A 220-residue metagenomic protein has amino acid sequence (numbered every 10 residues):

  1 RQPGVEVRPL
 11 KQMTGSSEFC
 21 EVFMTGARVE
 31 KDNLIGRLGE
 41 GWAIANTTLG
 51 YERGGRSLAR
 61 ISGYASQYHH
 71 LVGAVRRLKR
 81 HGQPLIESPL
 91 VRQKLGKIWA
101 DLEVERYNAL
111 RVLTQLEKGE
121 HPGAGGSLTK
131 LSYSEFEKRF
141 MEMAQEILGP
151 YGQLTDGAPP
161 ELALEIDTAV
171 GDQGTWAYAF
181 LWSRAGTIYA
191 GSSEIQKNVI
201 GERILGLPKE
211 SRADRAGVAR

Functional and structural regions predicted by a protein language model:
R1-R76, R80, E202, G206-R220: FAD-binding core of flavoproteins
E6, E21-F23, V104, W182 (+2 more regions): Structured core elements
F19, F23, W42-I44, Y107-L110 (+3 more regions): Tryptophan-centric aromatic hotspots in well-structured domains and transmembrane helices
F19, G39, Y68, G123 (+2 more regions): Active-site lining segments that contact anionic ligands and/or coordinate catalytic metals
G41-S57, Y151-R220: Glycine-rich phosphate/cofactor-binding loops in nucleotide/flavin-utilizing enzymes
R56-E120, S127-M143: Extended amphipathic alpha-helical segments enriched in small hydrophobics
M143-Y151: Helix-rich, typically C-terminal accessory recognition domains appended to large enzymatic cores
